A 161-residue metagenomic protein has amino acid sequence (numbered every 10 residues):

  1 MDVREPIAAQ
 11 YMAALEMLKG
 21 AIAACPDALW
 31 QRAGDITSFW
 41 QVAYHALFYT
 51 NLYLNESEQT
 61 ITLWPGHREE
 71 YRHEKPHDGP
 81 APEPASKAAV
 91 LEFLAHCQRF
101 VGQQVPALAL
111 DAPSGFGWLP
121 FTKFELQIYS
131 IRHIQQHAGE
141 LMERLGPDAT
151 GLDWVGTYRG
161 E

Functional and structural regions predicted by a protein language model:
M1-E5: Basic/polar N-terminal segments that are highly enriched at the extreme N-terminus, encompassing both cleavable
A8-M12, E16-K19, D27-K75, G115-E161: Short, contiguous alpha-helical
Y11, L15, I22, L94 (+1 more regions): Hydrophobic alpha-helical core bundles mediating ligand binding, dimerization, or RNAP-core interactions
A23-D27, A107: Extracellular-facing binding/remodeling surfaces
K75-G115, T122-Q135: Acidic/histidine-rich alpha-helical segments that form the ligand environment of transition-metal centers
